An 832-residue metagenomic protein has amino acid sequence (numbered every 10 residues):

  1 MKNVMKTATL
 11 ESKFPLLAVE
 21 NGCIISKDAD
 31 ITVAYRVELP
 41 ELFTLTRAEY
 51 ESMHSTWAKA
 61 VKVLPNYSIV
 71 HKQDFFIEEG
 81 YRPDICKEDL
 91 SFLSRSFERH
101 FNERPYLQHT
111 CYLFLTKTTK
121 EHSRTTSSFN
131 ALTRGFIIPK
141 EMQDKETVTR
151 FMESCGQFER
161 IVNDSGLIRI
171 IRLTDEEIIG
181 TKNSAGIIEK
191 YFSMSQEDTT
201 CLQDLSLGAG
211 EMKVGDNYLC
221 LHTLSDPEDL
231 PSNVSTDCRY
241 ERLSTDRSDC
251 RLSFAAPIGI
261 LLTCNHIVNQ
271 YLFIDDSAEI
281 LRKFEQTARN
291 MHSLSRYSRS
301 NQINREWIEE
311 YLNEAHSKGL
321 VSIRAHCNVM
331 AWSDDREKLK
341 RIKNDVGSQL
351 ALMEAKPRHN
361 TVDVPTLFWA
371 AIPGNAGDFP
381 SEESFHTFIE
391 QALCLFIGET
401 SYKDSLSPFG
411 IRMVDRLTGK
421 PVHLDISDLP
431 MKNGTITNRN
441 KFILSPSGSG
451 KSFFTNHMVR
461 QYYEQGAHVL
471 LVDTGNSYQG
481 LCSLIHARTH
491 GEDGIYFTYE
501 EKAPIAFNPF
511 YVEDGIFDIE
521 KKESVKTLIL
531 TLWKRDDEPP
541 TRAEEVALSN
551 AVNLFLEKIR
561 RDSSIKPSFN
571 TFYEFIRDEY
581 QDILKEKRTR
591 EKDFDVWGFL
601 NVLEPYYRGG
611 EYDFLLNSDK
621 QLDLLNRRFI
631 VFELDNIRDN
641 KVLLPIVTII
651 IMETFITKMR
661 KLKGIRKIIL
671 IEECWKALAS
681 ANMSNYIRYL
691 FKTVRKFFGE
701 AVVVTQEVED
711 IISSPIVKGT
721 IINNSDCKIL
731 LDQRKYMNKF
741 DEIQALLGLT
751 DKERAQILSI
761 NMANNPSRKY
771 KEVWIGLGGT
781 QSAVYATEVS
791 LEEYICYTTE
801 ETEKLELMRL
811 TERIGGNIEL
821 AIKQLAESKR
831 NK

Functional and structural regions predicted by a protein language model:
M1-E399: Extended, folded cores of ATP/NTP-driven motor/assembly subunits in large transport and secretion machines
C23-A29, N102-L107, S317-S322, V414-R416 (+3 more regions): Short glycine/proline-enriched loop/turn "hinge" motifs that connect secondary-structure elements and lie
I31, H109-C111, H468, R628 (+1 more regions): The start of beta-strands in P-loop NTPase/AAA+ ATPase cores
R47, E51-V63, L262, A355-K356 (+9 more regions): P-loop NTPase motor domains
I85-L90, S127-L132, G374-G377, L484-T489 (+5 more regions): Short secondary-structure boundary/capping segments
H100, D514-T571, P715-K832: P-loop NTPase motor core of the ASCE superfamily
L132-E159, M353, S445-G450, C796-A821: Short, cationic low-complexity segments
S427-S449, F453-Q461, V469-Q479, I495-A503 (+2 more regions): Conserved P-loop NTPase motor cores
